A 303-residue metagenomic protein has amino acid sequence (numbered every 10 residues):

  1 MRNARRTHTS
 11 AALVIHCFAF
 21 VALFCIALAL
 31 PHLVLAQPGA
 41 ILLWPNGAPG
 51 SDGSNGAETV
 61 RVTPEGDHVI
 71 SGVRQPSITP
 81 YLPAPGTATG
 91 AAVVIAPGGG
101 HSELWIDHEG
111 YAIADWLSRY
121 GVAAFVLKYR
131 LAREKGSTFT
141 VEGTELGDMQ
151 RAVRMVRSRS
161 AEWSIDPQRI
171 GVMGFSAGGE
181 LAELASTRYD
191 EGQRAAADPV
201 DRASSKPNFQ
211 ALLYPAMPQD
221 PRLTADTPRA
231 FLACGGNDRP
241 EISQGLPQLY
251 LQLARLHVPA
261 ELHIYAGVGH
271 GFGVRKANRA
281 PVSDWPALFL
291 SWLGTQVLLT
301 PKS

Functional and structural regions predicted by a protein language model:
Q37-T87: N-terminal cap/lid segment of alpha/beta-hydrolase-fold proteins
T89-G98: Short beta-strand element of the alpha/beta-hydrolase
W105-I106, A112, R130-S164, R275-V282: Catalytic nucleophile-loop/oxyanion-hole region of alpha/beta-hydrolase and closely related hydrolase-like folds
I106-F125, Y250: Short amphipathic alpha-helix adjacent to the substrate-entry channel of hydrolases
G147-D226: Primarily recognizes the serine-hydrolase "nucleophile elbow" in alpha/beta-hydrolase and SGNH/GDSL folds
L232-C234: Short beta-strand/loop motif that positions the catalytic acidic residue of the alpha/beta-hydrolase fold
R239-G245: Conserved alpha/beta-hydrolase "acid-adjacent" motif
A254-S303: C-terminal catalytic histidine-bearing segment of alpha/beta-hydrolase fold enzymes
